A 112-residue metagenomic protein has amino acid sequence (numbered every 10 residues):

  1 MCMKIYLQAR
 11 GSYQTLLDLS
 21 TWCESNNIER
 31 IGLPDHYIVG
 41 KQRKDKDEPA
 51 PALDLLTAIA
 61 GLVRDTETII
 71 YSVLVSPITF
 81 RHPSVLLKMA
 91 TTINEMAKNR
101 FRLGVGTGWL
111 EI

Functional and structural regions predicted by a protein language model:
M1-D65: N-terminal beta1-alpha1-beta2 module of alpha/beta enzyme domains
K4-G11, F80-I112: Flexible, glycine-rich active-site loops centered on histidine and acidic residues that chelate a metal or position
I31, Y71, F101-L103: Hydrophobic residues within beta-strands of alpha/beta enzymes
Y37-I38, S76, T107-L110: Conserved beta-strand edge residues that scaffold enzyme active sites
A50-D54, I78, V85: Generic, well-ordered alpha-helical segments
G61-I70, T92-K98: Short, charge-rich binding segments
S72-F80: Conserved strand-turn element in the central/C-terminal portion of the radical SAM core barrel that lines
